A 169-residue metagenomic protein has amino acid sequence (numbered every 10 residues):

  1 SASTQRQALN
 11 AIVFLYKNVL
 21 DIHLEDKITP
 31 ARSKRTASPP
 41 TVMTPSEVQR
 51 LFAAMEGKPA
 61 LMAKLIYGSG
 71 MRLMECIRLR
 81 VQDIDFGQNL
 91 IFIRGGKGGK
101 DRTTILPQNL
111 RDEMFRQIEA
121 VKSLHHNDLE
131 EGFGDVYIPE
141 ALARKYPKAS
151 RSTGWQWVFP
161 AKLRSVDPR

Functional and structural regions predicted by a protein language model:
S1-R169: Conserved catalytic core of the tyrosine transesterase superfamily
